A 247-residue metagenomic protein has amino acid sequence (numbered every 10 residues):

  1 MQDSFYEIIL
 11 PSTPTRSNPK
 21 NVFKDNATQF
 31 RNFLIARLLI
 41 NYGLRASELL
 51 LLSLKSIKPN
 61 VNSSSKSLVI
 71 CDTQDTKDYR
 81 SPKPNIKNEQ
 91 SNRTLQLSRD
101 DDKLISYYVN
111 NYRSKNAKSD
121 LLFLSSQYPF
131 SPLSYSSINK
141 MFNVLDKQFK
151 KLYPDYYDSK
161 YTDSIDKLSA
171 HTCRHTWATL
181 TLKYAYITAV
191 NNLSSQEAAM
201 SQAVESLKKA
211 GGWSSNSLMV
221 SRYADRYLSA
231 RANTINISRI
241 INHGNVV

Functional and structural regions predicted by a protein language model:
M1-T15, D78-R99, N116-D120: DNA breakage-rejoining catalytic core of tyrosine-based enzymes
E7-A46: Basic, Lys/Arg- and aromatic-enriched nucleic-acid-binding interface segment
T15-T28, K118-D120, K151-D166, T188-Q202: Short helix/loop segment immediately N-terminal to the Walker
T28-F33, Y135, H171-H175, V204: Short, leucine-enriched amphipathic alpha-helices that occur as contiguous helical runs
L49, L168, A178, Y186-G212: Active-site-proximal segment of tyrosine recombinases
L51-L104: Conserved tyrosine-mediated DNA breakage-rejoining catalytic core shared by Y-recombinases
S98-K167, H171, T176-W177, L182-Y184: Active-site/catalytic core of tyrosine-dependent DNA strand-transfer enzymes
K209-I237: Catalytic-site neighborhood detector that most strongly recognizes the C-terminal catalytic loop/helix of tyrosine
